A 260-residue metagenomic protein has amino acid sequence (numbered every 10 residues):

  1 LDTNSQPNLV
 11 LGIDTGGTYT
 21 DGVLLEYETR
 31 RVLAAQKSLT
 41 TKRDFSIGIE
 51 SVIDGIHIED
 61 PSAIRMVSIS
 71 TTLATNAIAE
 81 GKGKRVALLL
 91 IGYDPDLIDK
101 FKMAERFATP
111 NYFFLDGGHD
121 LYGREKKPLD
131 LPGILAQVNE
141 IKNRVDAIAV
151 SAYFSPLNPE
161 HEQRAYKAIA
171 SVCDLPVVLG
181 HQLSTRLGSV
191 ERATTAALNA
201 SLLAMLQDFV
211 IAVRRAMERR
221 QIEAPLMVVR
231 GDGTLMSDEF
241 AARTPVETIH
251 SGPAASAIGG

Functional and structural regions predicted by a protein language model:
L1-G260: N-terminally biased helix-coil "hinge/interface" segments that flank
